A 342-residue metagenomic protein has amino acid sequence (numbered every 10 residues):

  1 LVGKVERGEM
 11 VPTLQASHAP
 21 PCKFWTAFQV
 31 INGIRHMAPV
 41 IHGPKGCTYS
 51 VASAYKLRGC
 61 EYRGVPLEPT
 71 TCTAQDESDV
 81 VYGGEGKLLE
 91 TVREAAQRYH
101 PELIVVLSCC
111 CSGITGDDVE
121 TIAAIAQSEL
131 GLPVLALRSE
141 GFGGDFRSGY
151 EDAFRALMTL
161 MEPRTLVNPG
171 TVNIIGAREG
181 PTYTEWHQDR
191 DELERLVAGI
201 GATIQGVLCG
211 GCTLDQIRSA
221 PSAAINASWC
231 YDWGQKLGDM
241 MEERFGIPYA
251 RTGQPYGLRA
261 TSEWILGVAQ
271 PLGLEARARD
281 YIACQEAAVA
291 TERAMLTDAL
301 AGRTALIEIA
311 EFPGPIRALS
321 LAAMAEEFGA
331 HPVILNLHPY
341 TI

Functional and structural regions predicted by a protein language model:
L1-I342: An N-terminal assembly and electron-transfer interface module characteristic of large anaerobic redox and radical
